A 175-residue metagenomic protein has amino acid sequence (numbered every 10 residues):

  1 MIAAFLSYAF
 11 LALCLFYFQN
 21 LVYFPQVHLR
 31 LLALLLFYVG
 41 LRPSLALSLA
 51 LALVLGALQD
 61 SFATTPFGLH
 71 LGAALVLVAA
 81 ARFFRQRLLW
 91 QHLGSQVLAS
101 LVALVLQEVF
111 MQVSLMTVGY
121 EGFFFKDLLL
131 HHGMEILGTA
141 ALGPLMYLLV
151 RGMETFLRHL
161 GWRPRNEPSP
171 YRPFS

Functional and structural regions predicted by a protein language model:
M1-S175: Terminal, non-globular segments
